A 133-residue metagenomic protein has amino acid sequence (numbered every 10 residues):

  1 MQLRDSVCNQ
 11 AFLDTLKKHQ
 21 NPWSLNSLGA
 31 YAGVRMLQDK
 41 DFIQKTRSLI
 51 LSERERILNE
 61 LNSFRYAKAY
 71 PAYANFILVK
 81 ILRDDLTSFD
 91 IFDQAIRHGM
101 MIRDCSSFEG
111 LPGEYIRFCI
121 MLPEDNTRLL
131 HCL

Functional and structural regions predicted by a protein language model:
M1-Q2, Y73-N75, P112-I116: Short amphipathic alpha-helical segments
M1-Y70: PLP-dependent aminotransferase class I/II
V7, L78-K80, C119-M121: Short hydrophobic/aromatic beta-strand micro-patches that form the beta-sheet surface supporting nucleotide- or nucleic
L16, I91, L129-C132: Hydrophobic side chains in well-ordered alpha-helices
I50-L51, E55, F64-H98: Conserved PLP-binding catalytic core of the aspartate aminotransferase-like
P71, D104-S106: Short loop/edge segments at beta-strand edges and connector loops that shape dinucleotide/nucleotide cofactor-binding
R97-H98, S107-L133: PLP-dependent enzyme catalytic core of the Aspartate aminotransferase-like
M101: Residue-level detector of anion-binding/catalytic polar loops
